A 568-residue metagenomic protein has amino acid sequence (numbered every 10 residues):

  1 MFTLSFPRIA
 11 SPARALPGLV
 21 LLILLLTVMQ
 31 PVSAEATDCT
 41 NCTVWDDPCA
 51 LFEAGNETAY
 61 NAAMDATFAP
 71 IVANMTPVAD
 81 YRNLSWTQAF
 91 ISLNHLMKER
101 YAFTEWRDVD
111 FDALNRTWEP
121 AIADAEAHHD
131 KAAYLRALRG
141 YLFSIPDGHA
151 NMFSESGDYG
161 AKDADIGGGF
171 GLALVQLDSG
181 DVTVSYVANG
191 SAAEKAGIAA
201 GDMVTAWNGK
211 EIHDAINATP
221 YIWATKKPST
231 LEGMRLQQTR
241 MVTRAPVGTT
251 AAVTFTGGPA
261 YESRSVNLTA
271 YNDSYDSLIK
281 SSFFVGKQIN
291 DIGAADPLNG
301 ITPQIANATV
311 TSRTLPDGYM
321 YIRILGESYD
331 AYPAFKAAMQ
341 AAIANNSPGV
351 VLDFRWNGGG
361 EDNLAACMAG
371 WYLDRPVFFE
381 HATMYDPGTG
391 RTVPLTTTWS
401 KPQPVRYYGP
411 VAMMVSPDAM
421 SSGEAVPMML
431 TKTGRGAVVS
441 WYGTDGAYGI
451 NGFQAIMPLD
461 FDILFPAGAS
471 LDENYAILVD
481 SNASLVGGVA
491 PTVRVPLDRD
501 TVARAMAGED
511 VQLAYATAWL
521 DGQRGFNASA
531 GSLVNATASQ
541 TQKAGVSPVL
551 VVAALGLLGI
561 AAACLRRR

Functional and structural regions predicted by a protein language model:
M1-T37, G531-R568: Secretory targeting signatures
L4, A199, T269, A425-M428 (+1 more regions): Composition- and surface-driven signal marking solvent-exposed, interaction-prone regions in large proteins
F6, R100, K195, R375 (+1 more regions): Acidic-histidine catalytic/liganding microenvironments
I23, G190, A505: Generic anion/oxyanion-binding catalytic loop in active/binding sites
Q30, A89, A137, G197 (+5 more regions): Generic detector of short, well-ordered, non-transmembrane alpha-helical segments enriched in hydrophobic residues
A36-G349, W356-G358: Flexible, low-complexity junctional segments that flank or bridge functional domains
W45-I91, G258-Y261, Q288, P297-N535: C-terminal "post-core" interaction segments
D112-P120, D158-I166, R391-T397, V534-A538 (+2 more regions): Amphipathic alpha-helical surface "interface" segments used for docking/oligomerization or membrane association within
